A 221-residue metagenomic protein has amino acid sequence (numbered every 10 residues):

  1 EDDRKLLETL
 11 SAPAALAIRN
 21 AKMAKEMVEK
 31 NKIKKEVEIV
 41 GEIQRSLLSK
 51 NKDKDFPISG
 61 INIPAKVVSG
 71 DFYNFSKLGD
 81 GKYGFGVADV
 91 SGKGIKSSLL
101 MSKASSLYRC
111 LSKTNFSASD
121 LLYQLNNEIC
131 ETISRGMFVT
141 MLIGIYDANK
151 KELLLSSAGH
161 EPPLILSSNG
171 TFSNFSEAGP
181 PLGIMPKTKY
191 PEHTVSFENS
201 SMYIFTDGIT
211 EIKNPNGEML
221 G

Functional and structural regions predicted by a protein language model:
E1-L10, K93, E211-G221: Regulatory loop-to-helix N-cap segments in sensory/regulatory domains that couple ligand/signal detection
E1-R19, S102-S106, E198-N199: Amphipathic alpha-helical "output/dimerization" segments
D2, I18-K35: Short alpha-helical interdomain "coupling" segment at the junction between an upstream regulatory sensor module
L7, N20-A24, D55-F56, S105 (+1 more regions): General secondary-structure edge motif
V28-Y203: … and, occasionally, acidic/histidine-rich disordered N-termini of signaling adaptors
P163, T210-E211: Active-site micro-motifs of SAM-dependent methyltransferase domains
